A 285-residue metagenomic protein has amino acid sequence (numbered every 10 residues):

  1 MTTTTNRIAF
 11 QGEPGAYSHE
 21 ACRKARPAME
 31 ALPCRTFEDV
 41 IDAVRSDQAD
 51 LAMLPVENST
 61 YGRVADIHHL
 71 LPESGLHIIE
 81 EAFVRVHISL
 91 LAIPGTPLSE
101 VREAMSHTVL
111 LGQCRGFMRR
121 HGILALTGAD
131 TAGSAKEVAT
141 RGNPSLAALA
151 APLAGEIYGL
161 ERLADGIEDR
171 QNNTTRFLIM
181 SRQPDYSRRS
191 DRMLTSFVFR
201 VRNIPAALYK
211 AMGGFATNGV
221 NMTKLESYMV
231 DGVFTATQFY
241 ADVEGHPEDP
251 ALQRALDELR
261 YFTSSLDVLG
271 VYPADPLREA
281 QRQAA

Functional and structural regions predicted by a protein language model:
M1-A285: Domain-level signature for soluble enzymes in the chorismate/prephenate branch of the shikimate pathway
